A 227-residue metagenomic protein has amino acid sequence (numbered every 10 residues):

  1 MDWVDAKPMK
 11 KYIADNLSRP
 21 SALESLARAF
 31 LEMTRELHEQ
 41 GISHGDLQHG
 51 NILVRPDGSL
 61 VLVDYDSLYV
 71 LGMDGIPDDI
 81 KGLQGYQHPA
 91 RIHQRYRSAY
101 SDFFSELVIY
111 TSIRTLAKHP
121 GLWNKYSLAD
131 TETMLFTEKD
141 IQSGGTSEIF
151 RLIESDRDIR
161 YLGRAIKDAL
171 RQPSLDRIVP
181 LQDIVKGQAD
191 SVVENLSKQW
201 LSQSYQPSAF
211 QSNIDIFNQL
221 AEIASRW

Functional and structural regions predicted by a protein language model:
M1-L26, G75: Conserved structural core of kinase catalytic domains
T34, H38-R55: Catalytic-loop of the protein kinase fold
D64-Y69: Activation of the activation-loop gatekeeper triad in protein kinase-fold domains
I76-R91: Conserved activation segment of eukaryotic-like protein kinases, specifically the C-terminal portion of the activation
A90-Y100: Conserved end of the kinase activation segment
I109-I113: Conserved hydrophobic scaffold of the eukaryotic protein kinase-like catalytic domain
T115-W227: Helical subdomain adjoining the active site within ATP-dependent kinase catalytic cores
